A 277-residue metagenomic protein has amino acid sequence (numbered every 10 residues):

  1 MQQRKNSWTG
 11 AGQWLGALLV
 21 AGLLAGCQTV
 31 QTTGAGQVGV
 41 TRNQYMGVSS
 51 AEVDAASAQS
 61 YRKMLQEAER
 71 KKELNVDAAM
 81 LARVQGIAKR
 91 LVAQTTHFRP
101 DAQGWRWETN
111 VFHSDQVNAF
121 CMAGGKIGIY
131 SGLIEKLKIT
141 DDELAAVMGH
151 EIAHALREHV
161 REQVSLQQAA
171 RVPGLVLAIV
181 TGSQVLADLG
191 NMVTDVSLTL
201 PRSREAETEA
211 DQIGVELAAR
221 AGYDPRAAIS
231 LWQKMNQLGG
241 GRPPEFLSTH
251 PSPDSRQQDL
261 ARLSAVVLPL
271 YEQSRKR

Functional and structural regions predicted by a protein language model:
Q2-A17, L24-R277: A Zn2+-metalloprotease active-site environment signal
